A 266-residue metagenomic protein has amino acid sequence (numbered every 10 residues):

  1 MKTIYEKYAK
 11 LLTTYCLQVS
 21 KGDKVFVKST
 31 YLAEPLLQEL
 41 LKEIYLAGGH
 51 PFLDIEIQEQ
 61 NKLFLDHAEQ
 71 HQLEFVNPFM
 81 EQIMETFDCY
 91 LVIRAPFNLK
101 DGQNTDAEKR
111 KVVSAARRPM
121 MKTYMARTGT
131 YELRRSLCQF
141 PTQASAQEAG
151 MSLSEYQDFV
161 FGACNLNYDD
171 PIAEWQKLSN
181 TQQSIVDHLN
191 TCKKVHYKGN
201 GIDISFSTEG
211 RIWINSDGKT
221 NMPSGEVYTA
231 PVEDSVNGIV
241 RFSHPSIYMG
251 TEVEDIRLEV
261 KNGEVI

Functional and structural regions predicted by a protein language model:
M1-N237: Active-site bordering "gate/hinge" segments that shape substrate access to catalytic or cofactor-binding pockets
V232-I266: Long, well-ordered mid-to-C-terminal structural blocks that present hydrophobic/aromatic surfaces
